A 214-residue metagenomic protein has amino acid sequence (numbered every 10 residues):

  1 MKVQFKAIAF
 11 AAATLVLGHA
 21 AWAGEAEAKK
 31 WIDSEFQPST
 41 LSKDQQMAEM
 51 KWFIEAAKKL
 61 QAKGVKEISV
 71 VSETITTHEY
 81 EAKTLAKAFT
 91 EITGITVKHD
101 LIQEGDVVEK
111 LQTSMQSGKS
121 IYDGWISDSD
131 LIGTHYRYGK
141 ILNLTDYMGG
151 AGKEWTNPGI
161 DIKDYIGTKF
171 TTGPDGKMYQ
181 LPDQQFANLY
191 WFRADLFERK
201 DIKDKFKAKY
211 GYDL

Functional and structural regions predicted by a protein language model:
K2-W22: Gram-negative bacterial Sec-dependent N-terminal signal peptides
E25-A62, S129-L189: Hinge/lid segment of periplasmic solute-binding proteins
K51-K59, T76-G94, D195: Short, polar/charged alpha-helical segment
K63, K87-D164, K200, K205: Extracytoplasmic "Venus flytrap"/periplasmic binding protein-like
E67-T84, E104: Ligand/substrate-recognition segments at binding pockets and active sites
S69-V71, W125, P182: Short, well-ordered beta-strand segments
I75-H78, E104-V107, S129-G133, F186-L189 (+1 more regions): Solvent-exposed loop/turn segments at secondary-structure junctions within structured extracellular/periplasmic domains
E91, K98-D100, T145-A151, T172-L214: Helix-loop-helix "hinge/cap" segment bordering the ligand-binding cleft or interdomain interface
